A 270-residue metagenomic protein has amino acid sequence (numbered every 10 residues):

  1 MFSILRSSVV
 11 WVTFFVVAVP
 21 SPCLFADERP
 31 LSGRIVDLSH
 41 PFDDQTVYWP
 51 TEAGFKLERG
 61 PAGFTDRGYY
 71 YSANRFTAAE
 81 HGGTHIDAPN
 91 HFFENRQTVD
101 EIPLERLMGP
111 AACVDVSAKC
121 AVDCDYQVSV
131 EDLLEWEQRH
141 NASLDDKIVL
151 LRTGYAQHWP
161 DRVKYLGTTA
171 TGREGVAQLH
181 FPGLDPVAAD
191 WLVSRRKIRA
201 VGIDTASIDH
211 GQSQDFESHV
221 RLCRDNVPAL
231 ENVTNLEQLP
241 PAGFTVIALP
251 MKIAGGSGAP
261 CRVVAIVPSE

Functional and structural regions predicted by a protein language model:
M1-L5: N-terminal secretory signal peptides that target proteins for export/translocation
S8-P22: Bacterial N-terminal signal peptides
C23-E270: Active-/binding-site microenvironments in catalytic and ligand-binding cores
